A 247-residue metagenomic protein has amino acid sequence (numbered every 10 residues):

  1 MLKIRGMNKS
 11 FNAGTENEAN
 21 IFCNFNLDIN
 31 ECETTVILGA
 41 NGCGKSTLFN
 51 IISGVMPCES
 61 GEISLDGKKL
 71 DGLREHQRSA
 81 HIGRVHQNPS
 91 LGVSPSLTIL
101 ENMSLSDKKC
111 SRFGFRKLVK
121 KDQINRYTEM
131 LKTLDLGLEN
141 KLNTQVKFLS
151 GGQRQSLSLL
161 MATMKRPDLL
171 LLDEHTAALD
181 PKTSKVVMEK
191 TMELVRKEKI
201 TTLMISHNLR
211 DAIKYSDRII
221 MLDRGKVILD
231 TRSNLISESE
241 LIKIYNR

Functional and structural regions predicted by a protein language model:
M1, S10-N24, R74: A short, flexible loop at the N-terminus of ABC-type nucleotide-binding domains that lies
L38-A40: The feature captures the beta-strand-to-loop junction immediately N-terminal to the Walker
S53: Helix-to-loop junction immediately C-terminal to a conserved catalytic motif
G61-K69: Conserved ABC transporter NBD signature motif
K69-G83, N88, F113, K120 (+1 more regions): ABC ATPase NBD coupling module
E174-H175: Walker B catalytic motif
S206-H207: H-loop/switch region of ABC-family ATPase nucleotide-binding domains
